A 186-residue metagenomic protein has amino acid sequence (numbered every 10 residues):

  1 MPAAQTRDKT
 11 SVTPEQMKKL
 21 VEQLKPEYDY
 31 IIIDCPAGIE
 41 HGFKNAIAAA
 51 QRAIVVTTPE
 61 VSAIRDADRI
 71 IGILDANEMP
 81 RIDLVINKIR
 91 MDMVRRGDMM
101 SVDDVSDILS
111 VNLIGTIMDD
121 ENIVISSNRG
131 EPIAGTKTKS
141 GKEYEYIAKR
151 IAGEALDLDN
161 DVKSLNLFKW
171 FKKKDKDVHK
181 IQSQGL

Functional and structural regions predicted by a protein language model:
M1-P26, I125-R129, A134: P-loop/Walker-type NTP enzyme "switch/lid" segment
E15, K19, Q23-P26, Y30-I125: Conserved catalytic-core segment of NTP-binding enzymes
A76, P80-L186: C-terminal lobe/tail of nucleotide-utilizing enzymes
